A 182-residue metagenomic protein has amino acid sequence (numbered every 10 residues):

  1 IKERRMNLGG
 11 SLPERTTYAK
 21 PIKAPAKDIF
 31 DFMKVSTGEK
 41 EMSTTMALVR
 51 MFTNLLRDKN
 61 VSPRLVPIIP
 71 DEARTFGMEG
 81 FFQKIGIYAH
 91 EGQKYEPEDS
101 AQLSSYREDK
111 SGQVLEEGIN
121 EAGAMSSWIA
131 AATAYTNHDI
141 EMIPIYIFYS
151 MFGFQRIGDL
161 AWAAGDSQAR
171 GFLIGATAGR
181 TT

Functional and structural regions predicted by a protein language model:
I1-T182: Thiamine diphosphate
